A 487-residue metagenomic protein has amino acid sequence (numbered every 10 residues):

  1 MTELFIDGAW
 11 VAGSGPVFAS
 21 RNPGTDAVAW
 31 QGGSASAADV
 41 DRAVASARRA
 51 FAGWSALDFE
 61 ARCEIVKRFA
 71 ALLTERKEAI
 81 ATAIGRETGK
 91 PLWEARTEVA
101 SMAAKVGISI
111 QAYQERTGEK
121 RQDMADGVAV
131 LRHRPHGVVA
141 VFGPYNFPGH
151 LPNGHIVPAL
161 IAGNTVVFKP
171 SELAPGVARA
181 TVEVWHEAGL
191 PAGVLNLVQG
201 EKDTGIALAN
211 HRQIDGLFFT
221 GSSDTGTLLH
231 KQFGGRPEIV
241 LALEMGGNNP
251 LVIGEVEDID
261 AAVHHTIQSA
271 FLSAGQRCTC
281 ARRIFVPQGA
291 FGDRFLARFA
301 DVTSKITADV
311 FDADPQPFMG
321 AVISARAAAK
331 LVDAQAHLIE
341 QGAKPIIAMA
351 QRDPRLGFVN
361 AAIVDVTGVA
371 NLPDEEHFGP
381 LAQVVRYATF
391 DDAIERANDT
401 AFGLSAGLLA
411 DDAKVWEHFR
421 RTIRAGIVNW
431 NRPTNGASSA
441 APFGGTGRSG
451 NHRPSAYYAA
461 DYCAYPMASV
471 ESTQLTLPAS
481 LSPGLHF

Functional and structural regions predicted by a protein language model:
M1-G127: N-terminal Rossmann-like NAD(P)+-binding subdomain of aldehyde/semialdehyde dehydrogenases
G24-Q31, I214, V252, Q351 (+1 more regions): Conserved C-terminal structural/oligomerization subdomain of aldehyde/semialdehyde dehydrogenase
D26, R62, I84, V106 (+9 more regions): Residue-level signal for inorganic ion chemistry
A29-A35, A50-A56, V141, L251-G254 (+5 more regions): Short, well-ordered beta-strand elements within core beta-sheets of diverse protein domains
F51, S55, A70-K77, A81 (+16 more regions): Structural signal for hydrophobic packing residues in well-ordered secondary-structure cores of soluble enzyme domains
G118-A261, Y387: Rossmann-like NAD(P) dinucleotide-binding subdomain of oxidoreductase/dehydrogenase enzymes
T165-V167, P345, I427: A short hydrophobic/small-residue beta-strand
T225-T367, W430, P478-A479, L485-F487: ALDH superfamily catalytic-core signature
